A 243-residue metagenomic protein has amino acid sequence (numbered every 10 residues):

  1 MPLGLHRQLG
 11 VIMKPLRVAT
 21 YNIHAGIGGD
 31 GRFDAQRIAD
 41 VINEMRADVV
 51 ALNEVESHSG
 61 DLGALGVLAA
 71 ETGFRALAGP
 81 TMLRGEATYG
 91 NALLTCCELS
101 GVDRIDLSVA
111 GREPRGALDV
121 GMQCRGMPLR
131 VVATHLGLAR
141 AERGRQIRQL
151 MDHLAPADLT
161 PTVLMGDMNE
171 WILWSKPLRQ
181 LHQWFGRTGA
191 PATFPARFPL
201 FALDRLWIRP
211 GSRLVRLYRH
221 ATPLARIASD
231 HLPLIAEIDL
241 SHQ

Functional and structural regions predicted by a protein language model:
M1-V49, G60, E71, R75-Q243: Active-site regions of metal-assisted phosphoester/phosphodiester hydrolases, unifying DNase/endonuclease modules
G63-L68: Short Gly/Thr/Asp-enriched flexible loops that form oxyanion-binding sites at enzyme active sites
